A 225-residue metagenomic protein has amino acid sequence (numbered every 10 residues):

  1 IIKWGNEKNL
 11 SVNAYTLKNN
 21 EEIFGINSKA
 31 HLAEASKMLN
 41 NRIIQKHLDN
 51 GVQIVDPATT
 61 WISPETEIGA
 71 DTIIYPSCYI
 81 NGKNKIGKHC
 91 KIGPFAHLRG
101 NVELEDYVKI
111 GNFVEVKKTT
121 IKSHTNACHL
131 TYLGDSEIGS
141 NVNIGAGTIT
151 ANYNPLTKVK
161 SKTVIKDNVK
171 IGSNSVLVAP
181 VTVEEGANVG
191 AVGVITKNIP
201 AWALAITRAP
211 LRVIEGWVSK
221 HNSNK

Functional and structural regions predicted by a protein language model:
I1-A58, D71, A201-W202, R208-K225: Terminal amphipathic alpha-helical/low-complexity segments used for targeting or macromolecular assembly
I1-E7, K37-R42, D56-T60, P76 (+2 more regions): Short, functional N-terminal and low-complexity linear motifs
F24-N27, H31, G82, G134 (+2 more regions): Catalytic cores of large soluble enzymes that bind and process phosphate-bearing ligands
V55, T59-I110: Acidic, glycine-rich loop-and-beta core segments that form the ion-binding/anion-interacting portion of active sites
K91-E103, Y107-K225: Glycine-rich hexapeptide-repeat left-handed beta-helix
